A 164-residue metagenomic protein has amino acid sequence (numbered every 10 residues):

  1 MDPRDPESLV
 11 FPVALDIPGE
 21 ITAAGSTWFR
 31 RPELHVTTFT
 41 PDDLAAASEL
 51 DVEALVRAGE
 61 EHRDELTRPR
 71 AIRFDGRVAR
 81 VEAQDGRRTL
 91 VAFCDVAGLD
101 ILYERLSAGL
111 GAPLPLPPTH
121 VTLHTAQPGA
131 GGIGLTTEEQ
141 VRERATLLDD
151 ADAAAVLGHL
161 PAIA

Functional and structural regions predicted by a protein language model:
M1-A164: Histidine-dependent nucleotide/RNA phosphoesterase domain, centered on the 2H-phosphoesterase fold with its duplicated
